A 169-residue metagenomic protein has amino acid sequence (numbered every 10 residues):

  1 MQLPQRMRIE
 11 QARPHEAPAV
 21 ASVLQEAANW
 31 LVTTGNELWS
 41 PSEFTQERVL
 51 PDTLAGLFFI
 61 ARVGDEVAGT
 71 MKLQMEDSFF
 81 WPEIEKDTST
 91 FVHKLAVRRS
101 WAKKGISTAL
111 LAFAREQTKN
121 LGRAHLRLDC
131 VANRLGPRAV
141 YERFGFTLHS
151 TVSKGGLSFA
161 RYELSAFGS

Functional and structural regions predicted by a protein language model:
R8-S22: A short beta-loop-alpha structural element at the N-terminal edge of CoA-dependent acyl/N-acetyltransferase catalytic
A21, Q25-L50: Conserved GNAT-fold acetyl-CoA-binding loop/helix
L50-I60, F91: A short helix-loop-beta-strand connector motif used in the catalytic cores of GNAT acetyltransferases and, in some
E66-M75, F91, A96: Conserved beta-strand in the GNAT
E83-R99: Conserved acetyl-CoA binding element of GNAT-fold acetyltransferases
V97, K103-E116, A139-R143: Conserved acetyl-CoA-binding loop-helix of GNAT-fold acetyltransferases
T118-D129: Conserved GNAT acetyl-CoA-binding A-motif
L128-R138, K154-S158: Conserved beta-strand-loop-alpha-helix junction that forms the acyl-donor binding cleft
